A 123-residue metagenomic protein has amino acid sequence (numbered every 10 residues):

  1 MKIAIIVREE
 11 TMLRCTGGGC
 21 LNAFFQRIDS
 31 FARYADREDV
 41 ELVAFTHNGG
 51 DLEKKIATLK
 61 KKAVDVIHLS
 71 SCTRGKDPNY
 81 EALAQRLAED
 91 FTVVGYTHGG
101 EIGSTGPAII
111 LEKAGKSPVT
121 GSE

Functional and structural regions predicted by a protein language model:
M1-L59, S70-Y80, V93-V94, G99-E123: Conserved mixed alpha/beta catalytic, RNA-binding, or beta-rich assembly cores of soluble enzyme, regulatory
K62: Active-site charged/polar residues at nucleotide-handling catalytic sites that mediate phosphoryl, nucleotidyl
D65-V66: Structural motif
N79-E89: Short, aromatic/basic amphipathic alpha-helical patches
